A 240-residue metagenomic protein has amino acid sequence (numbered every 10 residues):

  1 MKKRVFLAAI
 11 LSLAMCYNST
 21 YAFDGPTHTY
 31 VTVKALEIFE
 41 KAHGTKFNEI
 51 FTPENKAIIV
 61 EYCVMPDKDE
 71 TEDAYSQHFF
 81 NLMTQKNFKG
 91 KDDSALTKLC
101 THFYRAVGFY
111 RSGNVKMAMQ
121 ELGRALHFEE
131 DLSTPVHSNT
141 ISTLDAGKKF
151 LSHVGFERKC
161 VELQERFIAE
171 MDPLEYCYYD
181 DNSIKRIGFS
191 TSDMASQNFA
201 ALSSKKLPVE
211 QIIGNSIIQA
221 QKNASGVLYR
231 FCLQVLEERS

Functional and structural regions predicted by a protein language model:
M1-L7: Bacterial N-terminal signal peptides that target proteins for export
L7-A8, M117: Residue-level detector of transmembrane insertion/anchoring sites
A8-C16: Bacterial N-terminal signal peptides
C16-Q120, P135-S240: N-terminal, motif-rich segments that launch catalysis or mediate targeting to/interaction with membranes, typified by
A118-E129: Short alpha-helix carrying the canonical HExxH Zn2+-binding catalytic motif
E130-T134: Short active-site segment of divalent metal-dependent hydrolases/proteases that encodes the spacing between
